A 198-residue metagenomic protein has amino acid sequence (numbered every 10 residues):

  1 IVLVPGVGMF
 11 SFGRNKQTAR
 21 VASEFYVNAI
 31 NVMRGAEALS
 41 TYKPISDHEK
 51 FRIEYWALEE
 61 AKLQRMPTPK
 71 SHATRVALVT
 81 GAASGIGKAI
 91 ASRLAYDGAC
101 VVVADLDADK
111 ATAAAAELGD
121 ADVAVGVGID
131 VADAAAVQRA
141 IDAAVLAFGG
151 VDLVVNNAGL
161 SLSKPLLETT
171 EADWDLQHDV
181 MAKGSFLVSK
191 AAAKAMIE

Functional and structural regions predicted by a protein language model:
I1-A73: A conserved C-terminal secondary-structure "cap"
R75-V101: Canonical Rossmann dinucleotide-binding motif of NAD(H)/NADP(H)-dependent dehydrogenases/reductases, specifically
A99-A113: Conserved glycine-rich Rossmann-like NAD(P)H-binding loop of the short-chain dehydrogenase/reductase
A108-D109, G128-R139, E171: The beta1-alpha1 cofactor-binding region of Rossmann-like NAD(H)/NADP(H)-dependent oxidoreductases
N157-L162: Conserved NAD(P)H cofactor-binding loop of Rossmann-fold oxidoreductase domains
P165-L166, D173-D175: Substrate-binding pocket helix/loop in short-chain dehydrogenase/reductase
S189-K190: A short, exposed helix-loop element centered on a Lys and neighboring polar residues
